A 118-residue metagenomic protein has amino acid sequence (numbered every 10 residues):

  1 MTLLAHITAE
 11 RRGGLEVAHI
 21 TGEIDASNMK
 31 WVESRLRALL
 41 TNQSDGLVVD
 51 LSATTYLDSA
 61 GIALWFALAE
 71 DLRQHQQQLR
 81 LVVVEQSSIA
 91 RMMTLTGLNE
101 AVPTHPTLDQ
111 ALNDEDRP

Functional and structural regions predicted by a protein language model:
M1-L4, P118: Actinobacteria-biased recognition of intrinsically disordered, low-complexity terminal regions
L3-R37, A53: STAS-typified acidic loop motif
G14, L98-A101, T107: Glycine-centered tight turns that cap/initiate beta-strands
E23, E85, L108-Q110: Short, solvent-exposed coil/turn elements at secondary-structure transition points
A26-V102: Amphipathic alpha-helical interaction surfaces in cytosolic regulatory modules
P103-P118: A charged, well-structured terminal subsegment
